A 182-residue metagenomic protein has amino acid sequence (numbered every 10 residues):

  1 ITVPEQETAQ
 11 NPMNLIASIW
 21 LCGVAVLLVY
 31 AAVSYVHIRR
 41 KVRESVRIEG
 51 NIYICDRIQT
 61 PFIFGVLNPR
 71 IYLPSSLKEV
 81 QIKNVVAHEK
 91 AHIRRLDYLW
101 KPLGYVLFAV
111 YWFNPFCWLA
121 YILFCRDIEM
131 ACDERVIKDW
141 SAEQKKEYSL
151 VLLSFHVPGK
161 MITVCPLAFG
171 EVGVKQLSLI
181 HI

Functional and structural regions predicted by a protein language model:
P4-H181: Membrane-embedded and juxtamembrane structural elements of multi-pass membrane proteins
